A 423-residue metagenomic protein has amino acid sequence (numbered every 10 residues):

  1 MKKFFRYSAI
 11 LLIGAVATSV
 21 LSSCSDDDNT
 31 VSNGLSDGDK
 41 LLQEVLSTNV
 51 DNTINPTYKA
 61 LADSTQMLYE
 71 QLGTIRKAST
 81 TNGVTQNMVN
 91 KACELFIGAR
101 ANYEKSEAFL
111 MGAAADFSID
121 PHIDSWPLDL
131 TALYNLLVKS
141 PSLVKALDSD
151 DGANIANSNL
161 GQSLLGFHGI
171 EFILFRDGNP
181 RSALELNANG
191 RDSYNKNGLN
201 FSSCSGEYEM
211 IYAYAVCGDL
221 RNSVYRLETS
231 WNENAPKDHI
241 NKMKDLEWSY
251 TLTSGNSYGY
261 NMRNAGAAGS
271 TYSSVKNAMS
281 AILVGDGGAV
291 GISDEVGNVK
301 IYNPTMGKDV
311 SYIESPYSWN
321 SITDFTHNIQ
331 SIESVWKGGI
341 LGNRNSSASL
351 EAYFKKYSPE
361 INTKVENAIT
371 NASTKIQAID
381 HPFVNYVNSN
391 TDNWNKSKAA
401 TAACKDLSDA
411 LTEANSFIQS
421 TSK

Functional and structural regions predicted by a protein language model:
M1-I10: Bacterial N-terminal signal peptides that target proteins for export
L11-L12, E70: Hydrophobic transmembrane signal anchors and adjacent membrane-proximal interface regions, especially in viral
S19-S23: C-terminal motif of bacterial Sec signal peptides marking the signal peptidase cleavage site
S25-D28: Bacterial signal peptide processing site
V31-K423: Mature extracytoplasmic or organellar-lumen-exposed domains after removal of signal/transit peptides
